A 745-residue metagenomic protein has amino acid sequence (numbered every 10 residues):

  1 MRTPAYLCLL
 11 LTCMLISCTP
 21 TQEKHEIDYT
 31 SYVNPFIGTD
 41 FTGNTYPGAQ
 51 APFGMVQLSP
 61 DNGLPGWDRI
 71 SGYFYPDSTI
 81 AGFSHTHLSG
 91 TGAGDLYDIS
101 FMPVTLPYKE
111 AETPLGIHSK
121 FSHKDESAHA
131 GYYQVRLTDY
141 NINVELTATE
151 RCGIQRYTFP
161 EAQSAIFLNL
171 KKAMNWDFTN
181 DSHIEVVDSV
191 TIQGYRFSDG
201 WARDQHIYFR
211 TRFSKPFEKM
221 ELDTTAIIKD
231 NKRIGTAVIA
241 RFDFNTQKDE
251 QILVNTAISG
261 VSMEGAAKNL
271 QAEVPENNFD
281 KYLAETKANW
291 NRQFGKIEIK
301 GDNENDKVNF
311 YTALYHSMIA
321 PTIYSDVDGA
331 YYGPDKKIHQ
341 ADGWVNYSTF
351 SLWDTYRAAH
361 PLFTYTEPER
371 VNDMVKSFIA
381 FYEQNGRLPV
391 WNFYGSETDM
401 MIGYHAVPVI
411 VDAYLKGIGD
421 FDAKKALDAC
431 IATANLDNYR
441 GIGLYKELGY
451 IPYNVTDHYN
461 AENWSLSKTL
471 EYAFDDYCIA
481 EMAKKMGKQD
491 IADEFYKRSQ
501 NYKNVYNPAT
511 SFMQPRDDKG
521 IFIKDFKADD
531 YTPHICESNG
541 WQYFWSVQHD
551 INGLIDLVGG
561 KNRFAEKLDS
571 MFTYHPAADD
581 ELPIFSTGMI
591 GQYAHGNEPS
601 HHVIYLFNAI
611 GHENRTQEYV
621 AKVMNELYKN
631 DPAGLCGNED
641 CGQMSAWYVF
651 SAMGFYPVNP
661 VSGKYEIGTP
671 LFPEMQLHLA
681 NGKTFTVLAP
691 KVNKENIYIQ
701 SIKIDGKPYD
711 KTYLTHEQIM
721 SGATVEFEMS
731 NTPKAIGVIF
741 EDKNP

Functional and structural regions predicted by a protein language model:
R2-L9: Sec-dependent signal peptide recognition, specifically the positively charged N-region followed immediately by
L15-S17: C-terminal motif of bacterial Sec signal peptides marking the signal peptidase cleavage site
E23-H360, T364-P408, Y414-L470, E481-N504 (+7 more regions): Accessory carbohydrate-recognition regions in carbohydrate-active enzymes
D475: ATP-dependent phospho-/nucleotidyl transfer catalytic cores
Y698: Extracellular attachment/recognition segments
